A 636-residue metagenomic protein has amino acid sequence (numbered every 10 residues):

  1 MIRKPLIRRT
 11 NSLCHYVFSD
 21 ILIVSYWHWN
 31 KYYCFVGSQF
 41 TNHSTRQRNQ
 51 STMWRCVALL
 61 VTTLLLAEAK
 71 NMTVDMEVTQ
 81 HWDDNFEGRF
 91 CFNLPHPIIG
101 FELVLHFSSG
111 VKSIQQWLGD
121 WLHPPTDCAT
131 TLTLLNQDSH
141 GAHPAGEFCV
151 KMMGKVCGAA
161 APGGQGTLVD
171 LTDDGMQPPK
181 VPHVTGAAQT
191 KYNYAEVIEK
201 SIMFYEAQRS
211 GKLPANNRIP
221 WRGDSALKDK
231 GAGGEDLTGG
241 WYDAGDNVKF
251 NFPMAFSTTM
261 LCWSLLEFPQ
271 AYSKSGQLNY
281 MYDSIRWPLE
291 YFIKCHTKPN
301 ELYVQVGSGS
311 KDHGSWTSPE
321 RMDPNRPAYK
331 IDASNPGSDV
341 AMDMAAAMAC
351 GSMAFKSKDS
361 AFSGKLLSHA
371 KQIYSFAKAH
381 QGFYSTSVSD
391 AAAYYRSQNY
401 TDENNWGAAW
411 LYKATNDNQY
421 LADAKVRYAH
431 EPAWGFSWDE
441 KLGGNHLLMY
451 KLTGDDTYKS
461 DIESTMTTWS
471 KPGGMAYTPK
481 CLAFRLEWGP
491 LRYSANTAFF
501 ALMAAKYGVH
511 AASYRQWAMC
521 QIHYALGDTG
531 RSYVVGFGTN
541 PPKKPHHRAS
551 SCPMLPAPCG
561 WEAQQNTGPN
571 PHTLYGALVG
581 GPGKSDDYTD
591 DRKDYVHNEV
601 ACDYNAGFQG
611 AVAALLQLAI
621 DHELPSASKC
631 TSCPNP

Functional and structural regions predicted by a protein language model:
W27-W29, W54: Tryptophan (W) side chains
W54-A69: Cleavable N-terminal signal peptides of Sec/SRP-targeted secreted and luminal proteins
A69-V184: Extracellular low-complexity, O-glycosylation-prone Ser/Thr/Pro/Gly-rich "stalks" and linkers flanking catalytic
P182-M203, A207-E267, Q305-A354, A391 (+5 more regions): Aromatic (Trp/Tyr) and acidic
Y192, A244, Q270-Y280, S360-G364 (+2 more regions): Short, surface-exposed loop/turn segments at secondary-structure junctions
L266-D283, W287, R326-D332, C350-L366: Short coil/linker segments at helix-helix boundaries
S284-K298: Carboxylate/His-rich catalytic cores and anion/metal-binding grooves
